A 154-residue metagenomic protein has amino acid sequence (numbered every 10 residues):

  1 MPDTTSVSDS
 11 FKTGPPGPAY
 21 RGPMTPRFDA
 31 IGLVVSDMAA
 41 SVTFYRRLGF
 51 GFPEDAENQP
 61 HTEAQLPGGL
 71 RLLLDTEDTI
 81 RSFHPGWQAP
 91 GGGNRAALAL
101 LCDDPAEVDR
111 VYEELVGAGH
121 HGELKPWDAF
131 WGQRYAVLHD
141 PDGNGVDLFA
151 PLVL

Functional and structural regions predicted by a protein language model:
P2-S10: Low-acidity, Ser/Thr- and Arg-rich intrinsically disordered low-complexity segments
S10-P23, E63, Y112-L154: Vicinal oxygen chelate
P16-V42, R95-L100, P151-L154: N-terminal beta-strand motif that seeds the catalytic metal site of vicinal oxygen chelate
L33-R81: Core segments of cupin and vicinal oxygen chelate
N58, N94, G132: Exposed loop/turn and edge beta-strand positions of beta-sandwich/beta-sheet ligand-binding modules
P67-G69, G91-R95: Short connector loops at helix/strand junctions that flank enzyme active sites, especially segments positioning acidic
T79-G86, L124: A short, acidic/glycine-rich surface segment
L98-Y112: Mid-chain, well-packed structural core segment of small domains
